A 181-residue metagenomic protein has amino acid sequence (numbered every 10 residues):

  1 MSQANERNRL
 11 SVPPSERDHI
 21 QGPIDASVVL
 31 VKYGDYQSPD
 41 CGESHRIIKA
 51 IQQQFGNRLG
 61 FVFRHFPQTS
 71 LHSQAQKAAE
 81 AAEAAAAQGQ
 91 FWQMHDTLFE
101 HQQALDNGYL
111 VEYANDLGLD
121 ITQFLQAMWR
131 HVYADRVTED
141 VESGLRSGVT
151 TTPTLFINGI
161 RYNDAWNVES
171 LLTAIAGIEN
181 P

Functional and structural regions predicted by a protein language model:
S2-R7, V31-G34, D40-A50, E112-P181: C-terminal cap of thioredoxin/glutaredoxin-like
S11-V28: A short beta-strand-turn-helix
P13-P14, L59, L98, E112 (+2 more regions): Preference for short coil/turn "hinge" residues that link or interrupt alpha-helices
I20-Q21, L105, Y162: Short clusters of hydrophobic/aromatic residues that line enzyme substrate/ligand-binding pockets
I24-A26, N57, T151: Residue-level preference for short coil/turn positions at secondary-structure junctions
A26, Q93, N163: Short, electropositive, low-hydrophobicity segments enriched in small/polar residues
V29-N115, D120, A176, P181: Structural alpha/beta surface segment adjacent to cysteine/selenocysteine redox centers across thiol/disulfide enzymes
